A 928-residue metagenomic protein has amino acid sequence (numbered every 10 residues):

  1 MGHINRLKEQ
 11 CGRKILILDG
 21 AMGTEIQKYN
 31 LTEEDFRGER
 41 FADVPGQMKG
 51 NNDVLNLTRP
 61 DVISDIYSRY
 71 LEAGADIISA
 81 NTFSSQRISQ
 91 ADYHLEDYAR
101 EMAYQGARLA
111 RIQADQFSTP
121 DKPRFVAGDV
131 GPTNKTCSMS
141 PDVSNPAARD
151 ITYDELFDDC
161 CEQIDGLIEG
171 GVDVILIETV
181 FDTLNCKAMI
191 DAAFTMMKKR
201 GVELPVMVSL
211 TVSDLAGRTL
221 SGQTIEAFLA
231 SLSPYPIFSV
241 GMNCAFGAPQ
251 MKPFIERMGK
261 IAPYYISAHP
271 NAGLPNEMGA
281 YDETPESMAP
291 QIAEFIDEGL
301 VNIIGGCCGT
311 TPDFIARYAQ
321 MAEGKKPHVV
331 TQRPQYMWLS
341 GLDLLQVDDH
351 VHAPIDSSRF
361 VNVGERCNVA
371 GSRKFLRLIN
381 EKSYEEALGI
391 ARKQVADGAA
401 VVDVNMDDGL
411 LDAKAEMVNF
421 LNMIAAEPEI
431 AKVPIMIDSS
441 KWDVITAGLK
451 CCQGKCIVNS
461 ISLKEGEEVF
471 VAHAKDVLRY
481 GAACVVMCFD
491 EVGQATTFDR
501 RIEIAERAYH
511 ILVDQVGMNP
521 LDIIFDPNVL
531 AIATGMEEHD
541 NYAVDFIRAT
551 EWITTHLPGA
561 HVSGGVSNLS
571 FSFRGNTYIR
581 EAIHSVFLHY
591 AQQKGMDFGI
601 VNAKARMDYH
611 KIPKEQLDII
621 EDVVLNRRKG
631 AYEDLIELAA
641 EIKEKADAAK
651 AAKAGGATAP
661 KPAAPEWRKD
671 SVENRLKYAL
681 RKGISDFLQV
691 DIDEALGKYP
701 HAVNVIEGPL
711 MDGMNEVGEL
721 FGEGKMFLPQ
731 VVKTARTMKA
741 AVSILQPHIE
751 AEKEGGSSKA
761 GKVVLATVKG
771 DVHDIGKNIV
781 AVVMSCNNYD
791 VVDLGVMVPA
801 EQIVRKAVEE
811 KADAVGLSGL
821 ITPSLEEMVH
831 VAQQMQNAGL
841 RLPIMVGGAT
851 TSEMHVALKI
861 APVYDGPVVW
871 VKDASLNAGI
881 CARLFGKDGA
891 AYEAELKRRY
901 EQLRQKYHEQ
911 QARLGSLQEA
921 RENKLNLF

Functional and structural regions predicted by a protein language model:
M1-F928: Domain-level signal for soluble alpha/beta catalytic cores
